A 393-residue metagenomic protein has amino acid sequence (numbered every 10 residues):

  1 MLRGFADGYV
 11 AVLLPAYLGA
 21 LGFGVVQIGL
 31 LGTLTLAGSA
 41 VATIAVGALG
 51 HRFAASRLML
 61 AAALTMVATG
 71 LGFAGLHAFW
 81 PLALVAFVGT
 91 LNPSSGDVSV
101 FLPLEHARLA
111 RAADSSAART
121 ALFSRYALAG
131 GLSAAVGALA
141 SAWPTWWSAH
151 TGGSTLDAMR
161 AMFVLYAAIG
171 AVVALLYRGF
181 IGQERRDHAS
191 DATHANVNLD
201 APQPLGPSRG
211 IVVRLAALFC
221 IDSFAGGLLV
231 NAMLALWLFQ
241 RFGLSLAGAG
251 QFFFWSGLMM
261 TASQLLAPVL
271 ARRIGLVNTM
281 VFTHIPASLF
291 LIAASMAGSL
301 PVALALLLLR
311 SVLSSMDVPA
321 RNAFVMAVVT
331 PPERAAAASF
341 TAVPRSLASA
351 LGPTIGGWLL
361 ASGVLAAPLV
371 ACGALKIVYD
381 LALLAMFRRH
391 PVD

Functional and structural regions predicted by a protein language model:
M1-A37, I211-F219, S223-F254: Helix-loop boundary and gating motifs at the non-cytosolic
P15-A16, A20, A135-D157, L236 (+2 more regions): Transmembrane alpha-helix termini and helix-breaking/packing motifs in multi-pass membrane transporters
V41-A54, T145, S263-L276, L360: Helix-to-loop junctions at the C-terminal end of transmembrane segments in multipass secondary transporters
V41-H77: Conserved MFS/SLC helix-loop-helix module at the cytosolic interface between two early adjacent transmembrane helices
R57-G72, N278-A293, G373: Structural signature of the two symmetry-related core transmembrane helices
T69, F79-V100, V302-M316: Hydrophobic core of transmembrane alpha-helices in multi-pass small-molecule transporters, especially MFS/SLC-type
F123-A142, P344-G352: Glycine-rich segments within core transmembrane alpha-helices of 12-TM secondary carriers
S141, T145, A167-A189, Y379-F387: C-terminal membrane-cytosol helix-exit motif in multi-pass small-molecule transporters
